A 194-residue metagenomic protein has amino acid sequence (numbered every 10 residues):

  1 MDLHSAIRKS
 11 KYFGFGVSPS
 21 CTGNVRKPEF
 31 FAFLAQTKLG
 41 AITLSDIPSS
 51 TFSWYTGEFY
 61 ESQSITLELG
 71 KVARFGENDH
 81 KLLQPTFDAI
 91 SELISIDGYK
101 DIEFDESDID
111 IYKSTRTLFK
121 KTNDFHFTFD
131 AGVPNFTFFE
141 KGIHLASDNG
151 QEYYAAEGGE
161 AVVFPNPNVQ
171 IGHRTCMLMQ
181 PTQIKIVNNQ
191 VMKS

Functional and structural regions predicted by a protein language model:
D2-S194: Structured catalytic-domain cores with a bias toward divalent-metal coordination
